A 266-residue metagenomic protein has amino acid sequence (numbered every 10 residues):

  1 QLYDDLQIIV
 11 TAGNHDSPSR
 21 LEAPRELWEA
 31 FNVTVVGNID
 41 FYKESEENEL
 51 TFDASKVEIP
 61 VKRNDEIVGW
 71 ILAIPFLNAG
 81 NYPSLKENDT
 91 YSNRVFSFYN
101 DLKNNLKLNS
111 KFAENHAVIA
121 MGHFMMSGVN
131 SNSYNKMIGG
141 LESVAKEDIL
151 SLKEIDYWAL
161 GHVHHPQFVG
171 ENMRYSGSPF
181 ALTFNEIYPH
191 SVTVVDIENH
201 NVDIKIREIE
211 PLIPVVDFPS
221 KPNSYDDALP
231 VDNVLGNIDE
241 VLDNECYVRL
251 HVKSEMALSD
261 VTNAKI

Functional and structural regions predicted by a protein language model:
Q1-I266: Extended recognition/assembly regions associated with phosphoester-bond processing machinery
